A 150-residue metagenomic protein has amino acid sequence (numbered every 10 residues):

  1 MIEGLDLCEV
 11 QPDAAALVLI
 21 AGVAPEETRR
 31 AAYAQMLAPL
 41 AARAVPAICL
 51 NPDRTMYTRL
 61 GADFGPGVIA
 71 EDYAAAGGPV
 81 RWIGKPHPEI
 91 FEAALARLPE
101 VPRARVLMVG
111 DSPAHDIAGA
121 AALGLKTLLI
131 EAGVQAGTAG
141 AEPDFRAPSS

Functional and structural regions predicted by a protein language model:
M1-S150: Asp-based, Mg2+/Mn2+-dependent phosphohydrolase catalytic module
